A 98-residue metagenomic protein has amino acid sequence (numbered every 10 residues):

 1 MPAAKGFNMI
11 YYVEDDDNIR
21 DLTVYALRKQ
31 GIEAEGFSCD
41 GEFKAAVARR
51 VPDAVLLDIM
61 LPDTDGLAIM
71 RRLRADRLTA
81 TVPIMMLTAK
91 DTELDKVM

Functional and structural regions predicted by a protein language model:
M1-Y11: Non-catalytic signal-transmission and effector/linker regions of two-component phosphorelay proteins
E14: Conserved acidic carboxylate
D21-K29: Charged docking surfaces used in two-component/phosphorelay signaling
G36-A54: Acidic, metal-coordinating helix/loop segments flanking the phosphotransfer/catalytic sites of two-component signaling
V51-D53, L78-P83: His-Asp phosphorelay/catalytic-motif detector in bacterial-type signaling
D58, T88: Active-site residues of response regulator receiver
P62, A80, T92: The feature encodes the CheY-like receiver
